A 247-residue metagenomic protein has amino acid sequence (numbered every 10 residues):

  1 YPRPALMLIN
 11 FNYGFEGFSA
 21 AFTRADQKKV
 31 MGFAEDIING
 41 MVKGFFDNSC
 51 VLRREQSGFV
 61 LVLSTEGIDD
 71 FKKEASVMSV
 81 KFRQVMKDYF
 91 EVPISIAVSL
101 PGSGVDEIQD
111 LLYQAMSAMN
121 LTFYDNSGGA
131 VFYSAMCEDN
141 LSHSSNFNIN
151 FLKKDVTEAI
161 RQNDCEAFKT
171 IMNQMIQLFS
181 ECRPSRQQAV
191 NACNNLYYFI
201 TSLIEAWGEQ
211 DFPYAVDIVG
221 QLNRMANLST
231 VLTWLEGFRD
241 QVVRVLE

Functional and structural regions predicted by a protein language model:
P2-P4, S57-G58: Short, surface-exposed beta-edge/turn micro-motifs
R3-S19: Catalytic-site or vestigial catalytic-site microsegments of nucleotide-handling domains
F15, A20-R24, V30, N39-E247: Cytosolic nucleotide-utilizing catalytic cores of signal-transduction proteins
